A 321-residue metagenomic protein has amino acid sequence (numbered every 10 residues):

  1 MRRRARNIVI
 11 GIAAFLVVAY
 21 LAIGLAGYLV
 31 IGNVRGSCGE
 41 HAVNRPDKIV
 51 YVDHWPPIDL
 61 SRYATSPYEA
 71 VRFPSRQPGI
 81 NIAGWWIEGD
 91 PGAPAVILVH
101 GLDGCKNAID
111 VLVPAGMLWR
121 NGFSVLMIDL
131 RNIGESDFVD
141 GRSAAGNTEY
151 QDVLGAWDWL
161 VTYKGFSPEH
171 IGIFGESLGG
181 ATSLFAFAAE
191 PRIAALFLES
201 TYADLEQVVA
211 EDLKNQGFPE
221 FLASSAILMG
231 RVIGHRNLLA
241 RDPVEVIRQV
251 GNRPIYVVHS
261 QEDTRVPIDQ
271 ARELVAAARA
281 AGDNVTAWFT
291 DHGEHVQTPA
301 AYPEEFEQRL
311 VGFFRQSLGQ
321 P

Functional and structural regions predicted by a protein language model:
M1-P57: N-terminal membrane-anchoring alpha-helices
Y51-P91: N-terminal cap/lid segment of alpha/beta-hydrolase-fold proteins
A115-D137: Conserved alpha/beta-hydrolase
S143-K164: Alpha/beta-hydrolase active-site loop
F185-N237: Hydrolase active-site cap/lid region
V250-G251, Y256-H259, D263: Short beta-strand/loop motif that positions the catalytic acidic residue of the alpha/beta-hydrolase fold
T264-Q270: Conserved alpha/beta-hydrolase "acid-adjacent" motif
R272-A276, A280-P321: C-terminal catalytic histidine-bearing segment of alpha/beta-hydrolase fold enzymes
